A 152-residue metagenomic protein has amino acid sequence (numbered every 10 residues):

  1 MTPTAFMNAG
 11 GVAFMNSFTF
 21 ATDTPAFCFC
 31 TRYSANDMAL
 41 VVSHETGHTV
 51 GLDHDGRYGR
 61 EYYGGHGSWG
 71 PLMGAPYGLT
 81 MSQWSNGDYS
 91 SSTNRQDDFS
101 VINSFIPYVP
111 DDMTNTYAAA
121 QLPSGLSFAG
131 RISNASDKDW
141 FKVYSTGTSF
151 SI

Functional and structural regions predicted by a protein language model:
M1-Y62, H66, G74: Active-site-proximal segment of zinc-dependent metalloprotease catalytic domains
N8-A9, Y62-G65, S85, P123 (+2 more regions): Intrinsically disordered, low-complexity segments enriched in small/polar residues
A13, A26, P71, L126 (+1 more regions): A broad, low-specificity signal marking well-ordered, structured residues that form hydrophobic/aromatic
T31-R32, A75-G78, F105, R131: Structured loops at beta-to-helix junctions and adjacent beta-edge loops in soluble globular domains
S34-M38, A135, I152: Short, glycine/acidic-rich beta->alpha junctions
L52-D55, G78-L79, P107-Y108: Short, well-ordered loop/turn and helix-capping segments at boundaries between secondary-structure elements and domains
H66-I102: Post-HExxH zinc-binding segment in Zn-dependent metallohydrolases
S90-S151: Non-catalytic extracellular/lumenal accessory regions of secreted precursors
